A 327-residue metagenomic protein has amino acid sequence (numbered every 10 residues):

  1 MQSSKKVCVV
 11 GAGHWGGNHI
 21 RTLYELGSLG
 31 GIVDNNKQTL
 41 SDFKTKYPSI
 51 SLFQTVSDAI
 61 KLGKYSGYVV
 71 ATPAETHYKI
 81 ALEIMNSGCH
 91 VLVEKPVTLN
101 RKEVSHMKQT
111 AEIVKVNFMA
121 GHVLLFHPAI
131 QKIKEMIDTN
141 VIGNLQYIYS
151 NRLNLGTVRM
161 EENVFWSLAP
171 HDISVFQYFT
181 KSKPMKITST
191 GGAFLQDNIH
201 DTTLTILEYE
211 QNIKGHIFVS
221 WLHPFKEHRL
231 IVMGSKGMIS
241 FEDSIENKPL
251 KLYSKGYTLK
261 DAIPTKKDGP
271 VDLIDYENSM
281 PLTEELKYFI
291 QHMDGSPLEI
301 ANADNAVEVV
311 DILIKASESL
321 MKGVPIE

Functional and structural regions predicted by a protein language model:
M1, G67-T72, E210, Y288-E327: C-terminal helix-rich "cap/oligomerization" subdomain common to oxidoreductases
M1, P170-P249, Y276-P297: Contiguous beta-strand/loop segments that form the cofactor/metal-binding neighborhood of enzyme cores
M1-Y47, P281, I290: N-terminal Rossmann-like dinucleotide-binding module
L29, I50, S87-C89, V114-V116 (+1 more regions): A short helix->loop->beta-strand "cap" motif at the edges of active sites that frequently abuts
D42-I50, M107-A111: Short, conserved SAM-binding/catalytic segment of Class I S-adenosyl-L-methionine-dependent methyltransferases
S51-G63: Short acidic low-complexity segments
L62, G67, P73-A74, Y78-L125: Beta-strand-loop-alpha-helix segment that lines the small-molecule cofactor/substrate pocket of alpha/beta enzymes
N117, L124-Q196, G323: Predominantly a Rossmann-like dinucleotide-binding segment in NAD(P)-dependent oxidoreductases
